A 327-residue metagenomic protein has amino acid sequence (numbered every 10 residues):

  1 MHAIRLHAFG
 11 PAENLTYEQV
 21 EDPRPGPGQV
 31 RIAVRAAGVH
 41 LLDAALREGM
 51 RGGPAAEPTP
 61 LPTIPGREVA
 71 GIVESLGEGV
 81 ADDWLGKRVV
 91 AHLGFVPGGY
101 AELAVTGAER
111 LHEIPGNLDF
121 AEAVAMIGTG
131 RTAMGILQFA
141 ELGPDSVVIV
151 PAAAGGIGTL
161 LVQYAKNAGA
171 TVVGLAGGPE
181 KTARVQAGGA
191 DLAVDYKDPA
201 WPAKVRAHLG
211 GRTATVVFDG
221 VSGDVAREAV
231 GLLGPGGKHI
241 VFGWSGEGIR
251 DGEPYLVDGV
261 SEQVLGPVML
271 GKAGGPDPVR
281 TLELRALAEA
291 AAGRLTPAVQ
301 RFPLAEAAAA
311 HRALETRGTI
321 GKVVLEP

Functional and structural regions predicted by a protein language model:
P11, V20-A70: N-terminal glycine-rich beta->alpha transition that marks the start or flank of a dinucleotide-binding site
A33, D277-P327: C-terminal hydrophobic helical "lid"/dimerization subdomain of Rossmann-like NAD(P)H-dependent oxidoreductases
R47, A70-F95: A glycine-/small-residue-rich N-terminal strand-loop-strand element that serves as the cofactor-binding glycine loop
W84-L85, M126-D198: Mid-domain Rossmann-like dinucleotide-binding core that forms the NAD(H)/NADP(H) cofactor-binding site
G116-A121, E141-V147, G211-R212: Short helix-loop-beta connector
A200-G211: Short amphipathic alpha-helix with an adjacent loop that forms part of the alpha/beta core around
D224-R294, P327: Glycine-rich phosphate-binding loop and adjacent beta-alpha segment of Rossmann(oid) nucleotide-cofactor-binding
